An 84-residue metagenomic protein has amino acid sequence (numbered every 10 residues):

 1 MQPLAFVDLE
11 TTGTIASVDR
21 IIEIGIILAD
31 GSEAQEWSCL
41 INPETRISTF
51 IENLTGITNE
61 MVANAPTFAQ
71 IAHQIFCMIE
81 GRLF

Functional and structural regions predicted by a protein language model:
M1-F84: Conserved non-catalytic scaffold segment of RNase H-like nuclease domains
